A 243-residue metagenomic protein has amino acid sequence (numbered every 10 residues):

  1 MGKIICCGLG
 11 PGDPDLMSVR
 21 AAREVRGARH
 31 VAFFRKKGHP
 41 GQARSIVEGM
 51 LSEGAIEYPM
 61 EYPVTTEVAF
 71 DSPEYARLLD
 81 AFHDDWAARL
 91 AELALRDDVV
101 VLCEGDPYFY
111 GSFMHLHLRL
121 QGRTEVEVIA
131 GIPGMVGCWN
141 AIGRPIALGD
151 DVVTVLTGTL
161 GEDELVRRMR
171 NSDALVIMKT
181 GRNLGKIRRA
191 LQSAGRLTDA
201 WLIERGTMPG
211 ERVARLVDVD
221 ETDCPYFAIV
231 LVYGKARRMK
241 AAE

Functional and structural regions predicted by a protein language model:
M1-P14, V19-T124, V213-A214, D220 (+2 more regions): Class I S-adenosyl-L-methionine
I4, M169-E243: A contiguous loop/helix-start segment that scaffolds small-molecule binding in enzyme catalytic cores
C6-G8, R35, T157, V176-T180: Glycine-rich anion-binding loop/nest that anchors nucleotide
R23-G27, L93-R96, G149, R168-N171 (+2 more regions): Flexible, charged surface loops at secondary-structure boundaries
F33, Y58-P59, V101-C103, V128-G131 (+3 more regions): General beta-strand structural signal in soluble alpha/beta enzymes
G38-P40, T65, P133-G137, L184-G185 (+1 more regions): Short gly/pro/ser/thr-enriched loop/turn and capping motifs at secondary-structure boundaries
G105-N171, E221, G234-R238: Class I SAM-dependent methyltransferase SAM-binding "motif I" and its flanking Rossmann-like core
